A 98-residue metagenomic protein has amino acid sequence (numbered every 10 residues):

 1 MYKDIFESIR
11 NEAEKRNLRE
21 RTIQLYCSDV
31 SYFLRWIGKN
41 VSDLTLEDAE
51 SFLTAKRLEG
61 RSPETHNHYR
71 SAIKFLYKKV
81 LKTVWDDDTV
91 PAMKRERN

Functional and structural regions predicted by a protein language model:
M1-K3: A detector for short, charged/polar N-terminal pre-domain segments
F6-R21, C27-N98: N-terminal core-binding DNA-recognition domain of tyrosine recombinases/integrases
